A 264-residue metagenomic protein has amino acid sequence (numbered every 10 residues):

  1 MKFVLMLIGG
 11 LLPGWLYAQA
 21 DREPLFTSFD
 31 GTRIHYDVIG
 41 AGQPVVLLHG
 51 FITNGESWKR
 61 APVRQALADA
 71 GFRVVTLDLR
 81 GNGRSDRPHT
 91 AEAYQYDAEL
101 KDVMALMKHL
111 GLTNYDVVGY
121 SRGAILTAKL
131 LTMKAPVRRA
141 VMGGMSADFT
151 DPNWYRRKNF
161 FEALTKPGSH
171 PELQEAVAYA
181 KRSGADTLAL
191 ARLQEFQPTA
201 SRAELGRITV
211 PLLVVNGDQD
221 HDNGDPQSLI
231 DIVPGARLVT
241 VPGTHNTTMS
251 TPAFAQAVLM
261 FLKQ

Functional and structural regions predicted by a protein language model:
Q43-G50: Short beta-strand element of the alpha/beta-hydrolase
I52-R64: The serine-hydrolase catalytic nucleophile loop
L67-D86: Conserved alpha/beta-hydrolase
D97-N114: Conserved acidic catalytic loop of the alpha/beta-hydrolase fold
I125-T132, P136, A140-P167: Flexible "cap/lid" loop of the alpha/beta hydrolase fold
I208, V214-N216: Short beta-strand/loop motif that positions the catalytic acidic residue of the alpha/beta-hydrolase fold
D218-G243: Conserved loop-alpha-helix segment in the C-terminal half of the alpha/beta-hydrolase fold that carries the catalytic
V241-Q264: Catalytic active-site module of serine/aspartate enzymes centered on a nucleophile-bearing elbow/loop
